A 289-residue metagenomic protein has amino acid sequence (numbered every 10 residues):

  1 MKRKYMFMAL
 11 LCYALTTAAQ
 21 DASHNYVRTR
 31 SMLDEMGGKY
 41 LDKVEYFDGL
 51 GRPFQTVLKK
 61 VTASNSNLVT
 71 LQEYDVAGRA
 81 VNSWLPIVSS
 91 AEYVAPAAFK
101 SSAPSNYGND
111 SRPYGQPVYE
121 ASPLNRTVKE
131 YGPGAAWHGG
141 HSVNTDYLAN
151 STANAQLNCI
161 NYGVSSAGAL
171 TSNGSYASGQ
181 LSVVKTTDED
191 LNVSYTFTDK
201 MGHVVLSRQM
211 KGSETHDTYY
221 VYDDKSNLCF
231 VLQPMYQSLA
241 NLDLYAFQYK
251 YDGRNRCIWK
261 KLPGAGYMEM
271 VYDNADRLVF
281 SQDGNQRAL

Functional and structural regions predicted by a protein language model:
K4-Y5, A19-L289: Beta-strand elements of repeat-based all-beta scaffolds
F7-A9: Sec-dependent N-terminal signal peptides
Y13-T16: N-terminal signal peptide c-region/cleavage motif recognized by signal peptidases
